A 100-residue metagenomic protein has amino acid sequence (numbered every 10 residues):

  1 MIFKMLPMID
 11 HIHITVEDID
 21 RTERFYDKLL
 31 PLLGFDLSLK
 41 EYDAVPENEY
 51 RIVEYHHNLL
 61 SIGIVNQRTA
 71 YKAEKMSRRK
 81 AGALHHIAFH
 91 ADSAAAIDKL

Functional and structural regions predicted by a protein language model:
M1-P7: Short, Lys/Arg-enriched N-terminal segments with co-localized hydrophobic residues within the first ~10-30 amino acids
M5, P46, Y55, R78-K80: Sterically constrained small-residue positions within well-ordered secondary structures of folded domains
I9-D18, K75-L100: Vicinal oxygen chelate
I12, L37-L39, Y71-E74: Short secondary-structure boundary micro-motifs
T15-I62: Core segments of cupin and vicinal oxygen chelate
N58-A73: Short, solvent-exposed beta-alpha or beta-beta edge segments that form flexible loop/patches at the rim of ligand
